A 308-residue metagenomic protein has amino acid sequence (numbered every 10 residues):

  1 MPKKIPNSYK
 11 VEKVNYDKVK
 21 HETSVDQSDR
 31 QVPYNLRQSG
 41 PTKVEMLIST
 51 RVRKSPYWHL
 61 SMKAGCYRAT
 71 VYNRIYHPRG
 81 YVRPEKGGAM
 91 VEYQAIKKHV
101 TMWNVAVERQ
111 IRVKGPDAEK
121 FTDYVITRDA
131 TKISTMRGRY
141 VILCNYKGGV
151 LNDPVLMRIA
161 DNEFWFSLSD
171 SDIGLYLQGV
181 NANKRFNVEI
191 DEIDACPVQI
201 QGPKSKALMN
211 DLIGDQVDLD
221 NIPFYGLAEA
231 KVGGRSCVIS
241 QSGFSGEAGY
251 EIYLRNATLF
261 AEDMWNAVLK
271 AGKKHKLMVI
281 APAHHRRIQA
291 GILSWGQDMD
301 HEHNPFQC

Functional and structural regions predicted by a protein language model:
P2-C308: Glycine/proline-enriched, intrinsically flexible loops and inter-domain linkers
